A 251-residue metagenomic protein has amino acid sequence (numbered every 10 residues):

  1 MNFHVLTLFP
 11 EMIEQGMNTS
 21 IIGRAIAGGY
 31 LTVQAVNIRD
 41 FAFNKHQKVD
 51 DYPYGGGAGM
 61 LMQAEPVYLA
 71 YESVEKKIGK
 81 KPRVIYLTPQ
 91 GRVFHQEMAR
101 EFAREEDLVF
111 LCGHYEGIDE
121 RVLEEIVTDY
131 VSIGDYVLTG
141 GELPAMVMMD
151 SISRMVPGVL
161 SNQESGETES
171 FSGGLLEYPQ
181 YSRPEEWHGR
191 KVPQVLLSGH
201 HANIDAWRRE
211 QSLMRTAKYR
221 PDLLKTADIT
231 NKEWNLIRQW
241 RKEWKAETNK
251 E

Functional and structural regions predicted by a protein language model:
N2-D40: Glycine-rich, flexible N-terminal cofactor/catalytic loop recognition
H4-L6, Q34-V36, I85, L108-V109 (+1 more regions): Hydrophobic/aromatic beta-strand patches that form the interior of the parallel beta-sheet core in alpha/beta enzyme
A35-G55: Short, surface-exposed acidic-centric catalytic microdomains
V49-A70: Short, structured active-site "lid" loops
Q63-H114, P157: S-adenosyl-L-methionine/SAH cofactor-binding core of RNA-modifying enzymes
V122-E169: Structured adenosyl-cofactor binding patch, chiefly the S-adenosyl-L-methionine
L143, M155-V195: Internal, active-site/partner-interface "lid" segment
P184-E251: SAM-dependent methyltransferases
